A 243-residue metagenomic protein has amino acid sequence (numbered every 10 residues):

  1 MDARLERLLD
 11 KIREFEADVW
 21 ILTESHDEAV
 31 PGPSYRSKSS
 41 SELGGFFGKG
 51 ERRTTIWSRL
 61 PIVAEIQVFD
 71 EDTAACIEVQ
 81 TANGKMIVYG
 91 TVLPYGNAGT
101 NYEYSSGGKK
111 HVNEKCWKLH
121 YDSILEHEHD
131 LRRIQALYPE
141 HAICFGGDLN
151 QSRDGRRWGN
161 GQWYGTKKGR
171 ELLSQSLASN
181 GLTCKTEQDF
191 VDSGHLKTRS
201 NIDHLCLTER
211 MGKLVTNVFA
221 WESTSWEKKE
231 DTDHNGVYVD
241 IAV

Functional and structural regions predicted by a protein language model:
M1, H26, V92-P94, L149-S152 (+2 more regions): Catalytic metal-binding/acid-base residues of hydrolase active sites
M1, K85-W117: Active-site-proximal beta-strand elements of phosphoester/diester hydrolases
M1-R7: Short N-terminal binding/cap micro-motifs at the start of the first secondary-structure element
L8-P31, V88, E128-R157, C206 (+2 more regions): Active-site beta-strand/loop signature of hydrolases that rely on acidic residues for catalysis
K11-R13, R36-S39, N160-G165: Glycine-rich, phosphate-binding/catalytic loops in enzymes
D18, E65-F69, E140, Q151-V243: Metal-dependent phosphoester-hydrolase catalytic domains
S25-T100: Structured beta-strand-rich core segments of catalytic domains in phosphoester-bond hydrolases
N113-E128: Active-site beta-loop-alpha substructure in enzyme catalytic cores, prototypically the cysteine-centered nucleophile
